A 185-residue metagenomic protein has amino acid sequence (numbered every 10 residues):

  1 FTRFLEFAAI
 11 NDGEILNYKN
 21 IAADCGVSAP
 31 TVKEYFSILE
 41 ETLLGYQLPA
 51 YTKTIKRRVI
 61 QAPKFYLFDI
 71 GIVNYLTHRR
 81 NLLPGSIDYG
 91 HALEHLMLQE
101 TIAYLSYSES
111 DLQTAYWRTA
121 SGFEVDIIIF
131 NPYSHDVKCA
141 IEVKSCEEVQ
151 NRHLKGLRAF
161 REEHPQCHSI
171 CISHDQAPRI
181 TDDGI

Functional and structural regions predicted by a protein language model:
F1-E41, Q47-L48: Conserved helicase/translocase motor-coupling segment
S37-L44, P49-I185: A cross-kingdom feature that marks ATP-driven nucleic-acid transaction machinery
